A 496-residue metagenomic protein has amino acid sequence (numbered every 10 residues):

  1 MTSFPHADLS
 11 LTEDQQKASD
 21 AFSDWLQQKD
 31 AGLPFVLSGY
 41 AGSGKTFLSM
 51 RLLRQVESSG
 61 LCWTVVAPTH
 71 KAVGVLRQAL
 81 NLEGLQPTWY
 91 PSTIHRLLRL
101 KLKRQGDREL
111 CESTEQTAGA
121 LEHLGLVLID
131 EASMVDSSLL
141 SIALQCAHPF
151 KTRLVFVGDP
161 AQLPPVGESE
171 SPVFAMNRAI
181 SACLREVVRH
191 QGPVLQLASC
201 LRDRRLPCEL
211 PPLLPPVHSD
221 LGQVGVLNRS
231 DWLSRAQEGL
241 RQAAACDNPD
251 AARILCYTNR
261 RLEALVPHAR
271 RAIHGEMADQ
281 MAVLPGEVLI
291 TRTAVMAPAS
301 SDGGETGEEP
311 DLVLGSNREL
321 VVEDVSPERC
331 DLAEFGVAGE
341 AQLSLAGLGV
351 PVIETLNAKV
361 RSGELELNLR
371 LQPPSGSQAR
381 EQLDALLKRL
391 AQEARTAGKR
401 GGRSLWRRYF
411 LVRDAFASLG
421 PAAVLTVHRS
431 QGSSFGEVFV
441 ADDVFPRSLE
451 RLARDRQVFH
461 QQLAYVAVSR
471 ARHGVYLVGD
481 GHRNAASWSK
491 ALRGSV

Functional and structural regions predicted by a protein language model:
M1-L9, S38: Conserved adenine-nucleotide phosphate-binding loops and their immediately adjacent elements
D8-L26: N-terminal pre-P-loop "Q-motif" helix
D14, D20, S38-S43, F47-R51 (+4 more regions): Conserved helicase motor core of SF1/SF2 NTP-dependent helicases
A18, L289, L320, F435-V438: Generic structural signal for buried aliphatic residues
F22, D30, P160-Q382: Conserved helicase motor core of P-loop NTPases
P34-S38, T64, R253-L255: Short hydrophobic/aromatic beta-strand immediately N-terminal to the Walker A/P-loop
D107-L121: Conserved alpha-helical scaffold flanking the Walker A/P-loop in AAA+ ATPase domains
A333-V496: C-terminal accessory regions
